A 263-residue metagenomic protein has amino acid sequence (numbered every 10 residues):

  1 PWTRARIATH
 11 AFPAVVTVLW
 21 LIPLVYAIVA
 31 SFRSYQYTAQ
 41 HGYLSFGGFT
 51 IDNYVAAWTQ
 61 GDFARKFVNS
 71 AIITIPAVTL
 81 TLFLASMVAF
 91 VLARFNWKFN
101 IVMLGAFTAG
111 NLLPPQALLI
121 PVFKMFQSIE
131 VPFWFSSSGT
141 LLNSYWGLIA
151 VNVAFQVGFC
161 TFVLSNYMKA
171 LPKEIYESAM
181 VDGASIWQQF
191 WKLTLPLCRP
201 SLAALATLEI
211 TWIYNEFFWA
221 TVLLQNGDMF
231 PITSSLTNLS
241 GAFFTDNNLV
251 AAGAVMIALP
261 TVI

Functional and structural regions predicted by a protein language model:
P1-I263: A hydrophobic, multi-pass inner-membrane permease signature
